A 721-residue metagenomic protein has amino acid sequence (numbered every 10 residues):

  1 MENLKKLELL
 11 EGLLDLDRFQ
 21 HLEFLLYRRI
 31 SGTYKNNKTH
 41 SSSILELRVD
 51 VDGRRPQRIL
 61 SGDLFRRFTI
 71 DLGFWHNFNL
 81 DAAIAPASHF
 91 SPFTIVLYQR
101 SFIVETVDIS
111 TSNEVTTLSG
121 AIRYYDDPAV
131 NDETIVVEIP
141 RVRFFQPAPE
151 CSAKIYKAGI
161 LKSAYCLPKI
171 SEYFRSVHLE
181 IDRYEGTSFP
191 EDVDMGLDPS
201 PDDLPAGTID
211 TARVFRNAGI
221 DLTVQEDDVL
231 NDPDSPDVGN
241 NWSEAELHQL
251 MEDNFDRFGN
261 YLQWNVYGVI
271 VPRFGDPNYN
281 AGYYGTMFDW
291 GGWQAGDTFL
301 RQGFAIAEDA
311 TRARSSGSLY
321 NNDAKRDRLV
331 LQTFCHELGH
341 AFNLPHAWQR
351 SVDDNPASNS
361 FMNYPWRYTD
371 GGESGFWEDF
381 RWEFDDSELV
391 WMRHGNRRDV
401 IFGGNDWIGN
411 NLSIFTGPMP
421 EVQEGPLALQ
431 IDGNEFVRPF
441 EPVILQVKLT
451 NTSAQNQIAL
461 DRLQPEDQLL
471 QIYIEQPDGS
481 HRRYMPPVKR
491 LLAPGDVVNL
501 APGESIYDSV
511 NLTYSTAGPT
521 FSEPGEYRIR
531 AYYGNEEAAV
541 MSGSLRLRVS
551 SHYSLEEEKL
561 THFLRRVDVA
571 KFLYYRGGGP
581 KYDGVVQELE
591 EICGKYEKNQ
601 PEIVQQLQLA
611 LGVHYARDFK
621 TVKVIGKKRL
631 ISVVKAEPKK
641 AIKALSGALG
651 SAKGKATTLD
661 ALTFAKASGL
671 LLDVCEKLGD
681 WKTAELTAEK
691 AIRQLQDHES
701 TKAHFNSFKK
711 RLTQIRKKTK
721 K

Functional and structural regions predicted by a protein language model:
E2-V142: N-terminal prosegments of processed precursors
D50, F68, P86-G292, A310-F334 (+1 more regions): Propeptide-to-catalytic entry region of secreted or membrane-anchored zinc metalloproteases
C166-H178, E537-D568: Short beta-strand elements
T311-R398: The catalytic-center signature of Zn2+-dependent metalloproteases
I414-P439: Low-complexity, acidic Ser/Thr/Pro/Gly-rich terminal tails and inter-domain linkers that flank the onset of structured
T452-T516, P524-R530, Q600-L609: Contiguous segments within soluble domain cores/interaction surfaces
H552-E602: Compositionally biased low-complexity segments at domain edges in trafficked proteins and select soluble regulators
L589-Q606, K643-A661, Q694-K702: Flexible helix-coil transition and linker loops at the boundaries of alpha-helical arrays
